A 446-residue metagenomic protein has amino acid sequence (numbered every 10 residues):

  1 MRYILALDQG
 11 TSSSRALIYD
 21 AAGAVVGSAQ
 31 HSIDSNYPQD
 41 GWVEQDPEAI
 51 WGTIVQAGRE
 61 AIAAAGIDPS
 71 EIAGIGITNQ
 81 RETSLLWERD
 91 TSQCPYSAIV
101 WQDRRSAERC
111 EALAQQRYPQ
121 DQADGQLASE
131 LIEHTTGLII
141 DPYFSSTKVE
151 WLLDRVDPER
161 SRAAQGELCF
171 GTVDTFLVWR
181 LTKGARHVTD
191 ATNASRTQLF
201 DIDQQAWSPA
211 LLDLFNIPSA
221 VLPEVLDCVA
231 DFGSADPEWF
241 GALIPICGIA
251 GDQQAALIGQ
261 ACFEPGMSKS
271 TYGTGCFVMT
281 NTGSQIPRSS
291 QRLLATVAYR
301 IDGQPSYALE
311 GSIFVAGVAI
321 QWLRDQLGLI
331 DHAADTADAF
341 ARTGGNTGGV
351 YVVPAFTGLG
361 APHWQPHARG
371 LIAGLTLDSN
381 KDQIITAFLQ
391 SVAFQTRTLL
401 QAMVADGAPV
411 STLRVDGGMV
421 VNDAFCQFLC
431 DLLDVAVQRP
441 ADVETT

Functional and structural regions predicted by a protein language model:
M1-S97, E130, H134, E224 (+3 more regions): N-terminal glycine/serine-rich phosphate-binding loop of ATP-dependent small-molecule kinases, especially carbohydrate
L5-L7, A107, A114-I139, Y143 (+4 more regions): Active-site core segments that coordinate phosphate-bearing ligands/cofactors across diverse enzyme families
G23, D46, I75, D103 (+3 more regions): Residue-level signal for inorganic ion chemistry
A63-W101, T135-S145, V178-D201, L226 (+1 more regions): Short beta-strand-loop/turn "lid" adjacent to the catalytic site in phosphate-handling enzymes
L222-D231, A337-A341: Short linear loop/turn motifs
